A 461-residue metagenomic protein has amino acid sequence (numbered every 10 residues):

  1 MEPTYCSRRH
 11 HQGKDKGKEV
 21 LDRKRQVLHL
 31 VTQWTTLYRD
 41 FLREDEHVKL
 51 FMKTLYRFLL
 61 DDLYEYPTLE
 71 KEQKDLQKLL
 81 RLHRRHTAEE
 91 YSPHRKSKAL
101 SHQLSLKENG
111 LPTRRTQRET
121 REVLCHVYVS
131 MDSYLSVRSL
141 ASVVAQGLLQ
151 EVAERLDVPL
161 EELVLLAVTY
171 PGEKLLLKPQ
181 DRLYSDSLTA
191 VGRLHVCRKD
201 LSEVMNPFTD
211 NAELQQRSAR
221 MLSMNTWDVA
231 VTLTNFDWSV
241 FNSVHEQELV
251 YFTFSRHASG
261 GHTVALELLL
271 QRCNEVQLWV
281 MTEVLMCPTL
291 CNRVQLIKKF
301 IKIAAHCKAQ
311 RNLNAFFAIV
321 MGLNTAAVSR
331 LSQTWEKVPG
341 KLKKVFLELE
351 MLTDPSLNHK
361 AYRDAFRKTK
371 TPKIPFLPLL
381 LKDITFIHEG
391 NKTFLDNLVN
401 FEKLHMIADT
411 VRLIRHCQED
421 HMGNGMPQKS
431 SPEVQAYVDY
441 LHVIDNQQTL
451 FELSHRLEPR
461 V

Functional and structural regions predicted by a protein language model:
M1, Q12, Y38-E46, T68 (+10 more regions): Intrinsically disordered, low-complexity regions enriched in proline, serine, glycine and charged residues
M1-H47, S136, L160, D228 (+3 more regions): Alpha-helical solenoid scaffolds in large eukaryotic transport, assembly, and signaling factors
E2-V31, L165-Q180, Y184, S332 (+2 more regions): Interface signal in eukaryotic adaptor modules for cytoskeleton, membrane trafficking, and small-GTPase signaling
P3-Y5, D45-L60, D75, Y170-G172 (+2 more regions): Alpha-helical scaffold repeats of the Armadillo/HEAT/TPR superfamily
T4, Q33-F41, D45, F58 (+12 more regions): Residue-level signature of the C-terminal ends
D15-H29, R43-L50, P67-K74, V143 (+11 more regions): Residues within HEAT/ARM-like alpha-solenoid scaffolds
D22, D61-C125, Q150-E151, E161 (+2 more regions): Intrinsically disordered, proline- and charge-rich regulatory regions of large eukaryotic scaffolds/adaptors
Y66-L268, R272-N274, W279-M286: Intrinsically disordered, Pro/Ser/Thr-rich cytosolic linker and juxtamembrane tail regions that serve as
